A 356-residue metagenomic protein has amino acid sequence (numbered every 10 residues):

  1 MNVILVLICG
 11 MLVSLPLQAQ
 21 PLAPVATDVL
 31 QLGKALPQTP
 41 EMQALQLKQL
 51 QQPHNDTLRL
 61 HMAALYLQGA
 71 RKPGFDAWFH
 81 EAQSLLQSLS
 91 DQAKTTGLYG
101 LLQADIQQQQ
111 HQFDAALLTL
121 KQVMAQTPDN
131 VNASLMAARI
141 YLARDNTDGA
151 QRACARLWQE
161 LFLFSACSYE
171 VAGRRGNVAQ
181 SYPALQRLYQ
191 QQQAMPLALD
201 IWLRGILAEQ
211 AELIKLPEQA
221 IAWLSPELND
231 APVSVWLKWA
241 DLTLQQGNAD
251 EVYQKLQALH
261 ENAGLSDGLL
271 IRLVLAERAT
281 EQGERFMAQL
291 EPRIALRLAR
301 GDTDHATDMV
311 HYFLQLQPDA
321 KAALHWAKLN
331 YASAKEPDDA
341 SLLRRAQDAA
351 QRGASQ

Functional and structural regions predicted by a protein language model:
L17-L98, Q109, L118, R352: N-terminal leader/linker segments that initiate helical-solenoid repeat arrays
Q43-K48, A77-S90, D114-M124, T147-W158 (+6 more regions): Alpha-helical repeat scaffolds
P53, K94, P128, Q159-F162 (+5 more regions): Short coil turns that delineate tetratricopeptide repeat
T57, A64, L98, N132 (+6 more regions): Start-of-helix register in tetratricopeptide repeats
H61, L102, M136, C167-E170 (+4 more regions): Canonical tetratricopeptide repeat
A64, R71, D105, R139 (+6 more regions): Residue-level recognition of tetratricopeptide repeat
G69, P73-D76, Q110, R144 (+6 more regions): Structural motif corresponding to the intra-repeat A-B loop/turn of tetratricopeptide repeats
H260, D267-R278, G283-A349: Alpha-helical protein-protein interaction modules
